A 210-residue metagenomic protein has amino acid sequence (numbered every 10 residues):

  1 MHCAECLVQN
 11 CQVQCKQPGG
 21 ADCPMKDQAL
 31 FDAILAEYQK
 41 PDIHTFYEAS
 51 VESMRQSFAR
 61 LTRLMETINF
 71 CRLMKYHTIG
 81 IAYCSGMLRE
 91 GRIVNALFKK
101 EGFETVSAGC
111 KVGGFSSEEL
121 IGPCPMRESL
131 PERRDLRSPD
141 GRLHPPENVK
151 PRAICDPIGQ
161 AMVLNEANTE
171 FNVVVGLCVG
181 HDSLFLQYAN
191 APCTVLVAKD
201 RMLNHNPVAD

Functional and structural regions predicted by a protein language model:
M1-T78, S85-R89: Electropositive, gly/pro-rich neighborhoods at or near active sites that engage anionic ligands
R55-A59, N148-A153, F171-N172: Short, flexible loop segments at the rims of nucleotide/cofactor-binding pockets, characterized by
S57-L61, Y83-G91, G113, V175-S183: Gly/Ser/Thr-rich loops at beta-strand to alpha-helix junctions that form or flank small-molecule/cofactor-binding
T62, R152-T169, L177-V179: Active-site glycine-rich loop that binds ribose-phosphate moieties when present
K75-Y83, S107-G109, F171-V175: Short glycine-rich or small-residue beta-strand-to-loop segments that form or flank ligand, phosphate, metal/Fe-S
E90-F98, D182-A191: Short Gly/Thr/Asp-enriched flexible loops that form oxyanion-binding sites at enzyme active sites
E90-P157: Long, charge-dense
N190-D210: Short, flexible loop segments at boundaries between secondary-structure elements
